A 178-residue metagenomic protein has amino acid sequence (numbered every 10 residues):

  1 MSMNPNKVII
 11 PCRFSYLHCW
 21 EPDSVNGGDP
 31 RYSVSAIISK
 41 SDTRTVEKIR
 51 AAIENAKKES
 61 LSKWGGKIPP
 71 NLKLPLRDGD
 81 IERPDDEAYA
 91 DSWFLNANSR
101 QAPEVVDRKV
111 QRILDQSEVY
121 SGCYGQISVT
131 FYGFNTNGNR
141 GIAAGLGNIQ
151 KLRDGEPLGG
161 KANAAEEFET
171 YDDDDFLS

Functional and structural regions predicted by a protein language model:
M1-F94: OB-fold ssDNA-binding interfaces and closely related basic DNA-contact patches used across DNA replication/repair
M1-N6, G155-S178: Acidic, gly/ser/pro-rich intrinsically disordered tails
I38-K40, F131-G133, R153: Beta-strand elements of well-folded, non-transmembrane domains
A97-Q101, V105-L114: A beta-strand/beta-hairpin structural motif
K109-G125, Y132-I142: Exposed beta-sheet edge/beta-hairpin loop segments within beta-rich domains
T136-E156: OB-fold/S1-family single-stranded nucleic acid-binding modules
